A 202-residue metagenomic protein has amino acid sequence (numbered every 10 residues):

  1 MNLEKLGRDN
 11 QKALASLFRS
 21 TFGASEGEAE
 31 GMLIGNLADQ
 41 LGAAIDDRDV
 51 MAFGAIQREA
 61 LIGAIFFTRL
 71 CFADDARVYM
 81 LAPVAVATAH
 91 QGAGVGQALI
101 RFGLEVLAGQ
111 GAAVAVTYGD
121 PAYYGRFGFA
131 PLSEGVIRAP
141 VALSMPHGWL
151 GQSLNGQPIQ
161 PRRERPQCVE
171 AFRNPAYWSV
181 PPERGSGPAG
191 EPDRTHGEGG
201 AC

Functional and structural regions predicted by a protein language model:
N2-L14: A short beta-loop-alpha structural element at the N-terminal edge of CoA-dependent acyl/N-acetyltransferase catalytic
Q11, A15-R58, I62-F66, C71: Active-site rim helix/loop that mediates acceptor-substrate recognition in acyltransferases
R58-E59, A89, S153-P158: Short loop segments at secondary-structure junctions
L70-L81, Q91: A conserved beta-turn-beta hairpin within the catalytic core of GNAT-like acetyltransferases that forms part
L81, V86, G92-E105, T117: Conserved acetyl-CoA-binding loop-helix of GNAT-fold acetyltransferases
G109-A113, Y118-M145: Conserved active-site alpha-helix within GNAT-family acetyltransferase domains
A139-S186, E198-A201: C-terminal "cap" of GNAT-fold acetyltransferases
